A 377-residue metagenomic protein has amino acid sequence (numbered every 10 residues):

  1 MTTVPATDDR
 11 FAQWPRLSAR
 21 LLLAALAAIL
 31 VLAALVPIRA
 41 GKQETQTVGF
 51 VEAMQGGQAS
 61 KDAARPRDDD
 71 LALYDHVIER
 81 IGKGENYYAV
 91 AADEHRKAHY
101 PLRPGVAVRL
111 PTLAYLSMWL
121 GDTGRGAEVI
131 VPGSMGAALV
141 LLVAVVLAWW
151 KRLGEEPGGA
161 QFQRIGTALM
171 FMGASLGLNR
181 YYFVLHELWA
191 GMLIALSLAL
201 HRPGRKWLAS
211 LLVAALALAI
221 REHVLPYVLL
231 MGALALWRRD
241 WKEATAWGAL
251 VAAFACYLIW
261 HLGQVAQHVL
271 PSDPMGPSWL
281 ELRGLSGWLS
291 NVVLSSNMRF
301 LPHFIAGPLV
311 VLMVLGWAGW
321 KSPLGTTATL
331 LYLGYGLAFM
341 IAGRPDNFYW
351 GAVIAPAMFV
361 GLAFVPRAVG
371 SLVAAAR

Functional and structural regions predicted by a protein language model:
M1-G57: Start-transfer (signal-anchor) and selected internal transmembrane alpha helices of multi-pass inner/ER membrane
H76-G82, A89-G126: Short hydrophobic/aromatic helix or loop-helix immediately within or flanking a transmembrane segment in polytopic
S117-W119, P132-P157: Transmembrane-helix motifs of polytopic, lipid-linked glycan transferases
V146, P302-G325, T329, G336 (+1 more regions): Hydrophobic, aromatic-rich transmembrane alpha-helices and their immediate juxtamembrane boundary segments
L147-G173, M192: Transmembrane-helix signature of polytopic, membrane-embedded enzymes that assemble or transfer cell-envelope glycans
L178-E187: Short acidic/glycine- and proline-prone juxtamembrane loop motifs at membrane-interface regions of multi-pass membrane
I194-L200, W207-L236, A249-A252: Membrane-interface alpha helices of multi-pass inner-membrane proteins
R239-H261: Hydrophobic alpha-helical membrane-interfacial segments at the cytosolic entry of transmembrane helices
